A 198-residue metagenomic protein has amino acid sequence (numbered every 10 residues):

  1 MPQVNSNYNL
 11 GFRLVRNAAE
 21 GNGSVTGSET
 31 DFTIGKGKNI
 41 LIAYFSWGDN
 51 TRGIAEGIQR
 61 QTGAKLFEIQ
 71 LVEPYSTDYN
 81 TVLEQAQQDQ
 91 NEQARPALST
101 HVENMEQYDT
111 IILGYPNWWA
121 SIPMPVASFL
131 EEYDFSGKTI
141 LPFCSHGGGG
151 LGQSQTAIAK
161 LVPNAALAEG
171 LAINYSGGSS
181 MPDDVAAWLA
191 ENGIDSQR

Functional and structural regions predicted by a protein language model:
M1-N22: Disulfide-stabilized, aromatic/cysteine-rich ligand-recognition loop
P2, E29-T30: Short beta-strand/turn micro-motifs at beta-sheet edges
V25, D31-L41, F45-L71, E84-Q85 (+1 more regions): FMN-binding flavodoxin-like domain, especially the glycine-rich phosphate-binding loop
I69-Y79: Short connector loops at secondary-structure junctions
